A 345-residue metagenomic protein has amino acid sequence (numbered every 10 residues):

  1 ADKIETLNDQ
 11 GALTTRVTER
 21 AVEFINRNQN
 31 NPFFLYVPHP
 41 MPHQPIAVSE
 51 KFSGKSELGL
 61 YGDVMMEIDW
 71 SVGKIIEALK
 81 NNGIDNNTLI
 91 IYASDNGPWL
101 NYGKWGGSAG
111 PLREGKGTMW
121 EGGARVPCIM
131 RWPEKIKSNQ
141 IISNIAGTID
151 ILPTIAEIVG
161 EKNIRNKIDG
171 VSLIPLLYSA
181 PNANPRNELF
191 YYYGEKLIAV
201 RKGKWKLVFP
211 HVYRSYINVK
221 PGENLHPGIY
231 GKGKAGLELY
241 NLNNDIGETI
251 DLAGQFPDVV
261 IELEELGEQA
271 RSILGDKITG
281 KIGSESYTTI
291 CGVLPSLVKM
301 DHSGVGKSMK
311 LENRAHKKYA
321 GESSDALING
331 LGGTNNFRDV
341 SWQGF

Functional and structural regions predicted by a protein language model:
A1-N30, H39-V48, V212-R214, K234: Formylglycine-dependent
K3-T15, G54-E67: The substrate-binding groove and active-site-proximal loops of carbohydrate-active enzymes, especially glycoside
A21, I151, K202, P221-G222 (+2 more regions): Long, internal low-complexity/basic segments
A21, P32-P38, M65, V72 (+5 more regions): Beta-strand elements within well-structured catalytic alpha/beta cores of enzymes that handle phosphate/sulfate esters
Q29-L35, I84-I90, R125-V126, N184-N187 (+2 more regions): Loop/turn elements at helix/coil->beta-strand transitions in domains of secreted/extracellular proteins
L35-P45, Y92-P98, D169, Y191-E195 (+1 more regions): Short, solvent-exposed turn/loop segments enriched in Gly/Ser/Thr/Pro and often Arg
P45-V48, G54-V64, E77-K135, G147 (+2 more regions): Histidine-centered active-site microenvironments of extracellular/periplasmic hydrolases and transferases
P98-G110, E114-E121, I136-N144, I149-E238 (+3 more regions): C-terminal cap/loop subdomain of S1 sulfatases and analogous C-terminal strand-loop tails that border
